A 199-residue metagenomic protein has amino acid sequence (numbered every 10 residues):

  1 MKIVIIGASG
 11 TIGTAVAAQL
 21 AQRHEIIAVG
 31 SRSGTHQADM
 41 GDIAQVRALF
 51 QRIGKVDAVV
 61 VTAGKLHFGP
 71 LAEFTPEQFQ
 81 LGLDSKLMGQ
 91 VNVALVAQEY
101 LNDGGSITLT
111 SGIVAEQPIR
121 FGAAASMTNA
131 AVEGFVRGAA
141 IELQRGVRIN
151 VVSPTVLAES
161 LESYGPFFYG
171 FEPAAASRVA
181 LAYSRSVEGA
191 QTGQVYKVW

Functional and structural regions predicted by a protein language model:
I5-Q19: N-terminal Rossmann NAD(P)H-binding glycine-rich loop of SDR-like oxidoreductase domains
G30-A44: Rossmann-fold cofactor-recognition segment
V60-G69: Conserved NAD(P)H cofactor-binding loop of Rossmann-fold oxidoreductase domains
P70-L71, Q78-Q80: Substrate-binding pocket helix/loop in short-chain dehydrogenase/reductase
G82-L83, V91-N92, S106-V132, V136-I141 (+1 more regions): Catalytic loop of short-chain dehydrogenase/reductase
Y100, Q117, G138-R148, A190: Active-site-adjacent segment of SDR/Rossmann-fold oxidoreductases
Q144-V147, V151-E162, P166-W199: C-terminal helical subdomain
